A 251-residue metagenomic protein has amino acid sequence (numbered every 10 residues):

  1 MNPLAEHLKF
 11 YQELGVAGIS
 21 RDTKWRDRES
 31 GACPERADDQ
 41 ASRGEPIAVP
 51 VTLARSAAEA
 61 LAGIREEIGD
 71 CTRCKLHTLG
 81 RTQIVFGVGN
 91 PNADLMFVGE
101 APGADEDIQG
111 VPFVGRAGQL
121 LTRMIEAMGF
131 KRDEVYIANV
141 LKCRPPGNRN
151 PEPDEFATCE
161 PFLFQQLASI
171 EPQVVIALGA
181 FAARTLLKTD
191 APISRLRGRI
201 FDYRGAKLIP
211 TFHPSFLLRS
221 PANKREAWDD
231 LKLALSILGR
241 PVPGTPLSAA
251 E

Functional and structural regions predicted by a protein language model:
N2-Q12, A17-E251: A polyanion-binding, active-site-adjacent surface
